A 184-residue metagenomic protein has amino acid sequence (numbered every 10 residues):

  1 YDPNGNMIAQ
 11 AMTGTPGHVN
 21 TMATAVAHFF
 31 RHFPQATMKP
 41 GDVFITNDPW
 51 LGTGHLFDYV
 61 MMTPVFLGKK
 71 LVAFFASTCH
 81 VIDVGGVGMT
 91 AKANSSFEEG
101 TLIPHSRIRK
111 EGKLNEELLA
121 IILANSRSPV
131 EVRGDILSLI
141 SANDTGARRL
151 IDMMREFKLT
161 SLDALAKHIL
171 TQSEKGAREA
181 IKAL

Functional and structural regions predicted by a protein language model:
Y1-L67, F74, C79-I82: Long, structured ligand/cofactor-binding scaffold of large enzymes
N6, Q10, M38, D42 (+5 more regions): Residue-level signal for well-ordered alpha-helical segments
G14-T21, T53-F57, S95, L114 (+2 more regions): Catalytic cores of large soluble enzymes that bind and process phosphate-bearing ligands
A23-F30, D144-I151, R178: Predominant activation on well-ordered alpha-helical scaffold segments within soluble catalytic domains
K39, K69-K70, K92, K110-K113 (+4 more regions): Context-gated lysine
G68-M153: Mobile "lid/hinge" segments at catalytic clefts and subdomain interfaces of large enzymes
R148-L184: Accessory "access/gating" subregions that flank catalytic or transport cores
